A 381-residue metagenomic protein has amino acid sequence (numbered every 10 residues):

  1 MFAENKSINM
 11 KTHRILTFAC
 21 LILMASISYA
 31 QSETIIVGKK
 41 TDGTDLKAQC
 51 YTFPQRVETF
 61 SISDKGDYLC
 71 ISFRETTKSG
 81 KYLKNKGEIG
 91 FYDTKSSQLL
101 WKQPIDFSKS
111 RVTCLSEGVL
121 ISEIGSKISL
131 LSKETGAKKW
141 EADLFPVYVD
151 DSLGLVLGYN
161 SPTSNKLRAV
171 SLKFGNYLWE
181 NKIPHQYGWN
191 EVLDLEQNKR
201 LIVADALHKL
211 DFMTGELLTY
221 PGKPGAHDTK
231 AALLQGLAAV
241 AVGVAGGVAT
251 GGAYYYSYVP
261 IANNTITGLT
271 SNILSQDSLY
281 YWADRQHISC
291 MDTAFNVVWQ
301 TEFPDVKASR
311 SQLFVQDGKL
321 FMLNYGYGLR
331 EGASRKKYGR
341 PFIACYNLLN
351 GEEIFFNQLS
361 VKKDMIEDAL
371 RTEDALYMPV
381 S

Functional and structural regions predicted by a protein language model:
M1-T34: Bacterial Sec-dependent N-terminal signal peptides
Q31-S381: Secretory-pathway ectodomains
